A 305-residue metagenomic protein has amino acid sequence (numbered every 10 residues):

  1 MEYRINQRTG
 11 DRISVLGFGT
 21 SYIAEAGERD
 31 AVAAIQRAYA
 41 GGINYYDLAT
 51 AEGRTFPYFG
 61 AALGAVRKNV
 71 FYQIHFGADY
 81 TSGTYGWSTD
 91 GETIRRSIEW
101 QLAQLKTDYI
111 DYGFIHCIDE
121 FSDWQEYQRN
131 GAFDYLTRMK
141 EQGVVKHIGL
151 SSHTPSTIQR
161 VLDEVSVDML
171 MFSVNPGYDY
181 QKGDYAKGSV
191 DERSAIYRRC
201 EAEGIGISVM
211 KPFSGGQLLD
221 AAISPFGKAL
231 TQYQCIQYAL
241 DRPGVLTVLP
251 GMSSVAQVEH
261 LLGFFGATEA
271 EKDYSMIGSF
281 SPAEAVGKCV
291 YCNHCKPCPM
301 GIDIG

Functional and structural regions predicted by a protein language model:
M1-F76, Y80, E141: N-terminal binding-site loop/beta-alpha segment at the start of enzyme catalytic domains that lines or forms
N6, F18, Y46, F59 (+8 more regions): Conserved, mostly hydrophobic/aromatic
L16-R29, F76-R95, F121-Q125, D220-A229: Active-site mouth loops of central-metabolism enzymes
S21-I23, A49-A51, H75-D79, I115-I118 (+4 more regions): Active-site beta-loop-alpha junctions enriched in small/polar residues
A26-R29, Q36, A40, G86-S208 (+1 more regions): Glycine/proline-rich, positively charged, aromatic-decorated active-site loop/lid region on the catalytic face
Y39, I43-N44, D191-G305: Structured C-terminal cap/extension of enzyme domains
N44-T50, K146-L150, T247-L249: Short catalytic-loop micro-motif centered on adjacent basic/acidic residues
N69-Q73, S166-N175, E269-S275: Short hydrophobic/aromatic-enriched beta-strand-loop microsegments
